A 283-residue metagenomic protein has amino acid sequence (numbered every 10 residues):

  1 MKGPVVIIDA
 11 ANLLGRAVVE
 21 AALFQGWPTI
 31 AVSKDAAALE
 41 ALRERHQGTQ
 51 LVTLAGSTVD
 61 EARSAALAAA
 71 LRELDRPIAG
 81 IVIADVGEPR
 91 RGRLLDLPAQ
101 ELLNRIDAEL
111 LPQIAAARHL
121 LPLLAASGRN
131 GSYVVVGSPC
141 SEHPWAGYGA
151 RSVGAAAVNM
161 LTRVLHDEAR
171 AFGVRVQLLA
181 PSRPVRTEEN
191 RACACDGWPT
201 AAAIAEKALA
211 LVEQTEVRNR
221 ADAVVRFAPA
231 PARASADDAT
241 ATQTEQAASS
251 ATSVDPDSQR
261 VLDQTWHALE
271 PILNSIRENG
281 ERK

Functional and structural regions predicted by a protein language model:
I8, R76-P89, V135, Q177: Rossmann-fold scaffold of SDR-type NAD(P)-dependent oxidoreductases
A11-N12: Conserved glycine-rich cofactor-binding loop
G26-A41: Conserved glycine-rich Rossmann-like NAD(P)H-binding loop of the short-chain dehydrogenase/reductase
H46-A62: Rossmann-fold cofactor-recognition segment
A69, E73, A108-G128: Amphipathic alpha-helical dimer-interface segment in Rossmann-like NAD(P)H-dependent oxidoreductases
L95-I114: Catalytic Tyr-X3-Lys loop
R105, A125-V158, T162-R163, D167-R170 (+1 more regions): Catalytic loop of short-chain dehydrogenase/reductase
A171-T187, R191-E281: C-terminal helical subdomain
